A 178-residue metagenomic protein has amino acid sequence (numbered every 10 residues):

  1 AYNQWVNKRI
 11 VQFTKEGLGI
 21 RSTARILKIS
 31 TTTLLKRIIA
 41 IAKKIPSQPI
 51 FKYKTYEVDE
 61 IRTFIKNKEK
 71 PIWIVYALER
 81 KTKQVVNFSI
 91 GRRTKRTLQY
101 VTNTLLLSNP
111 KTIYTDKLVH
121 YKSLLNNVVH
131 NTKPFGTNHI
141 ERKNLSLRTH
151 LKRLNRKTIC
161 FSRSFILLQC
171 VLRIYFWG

Functional and structural regions predicted by a protein language model:
A1-G178: Residue-level recognition of single "structural anchor" positions that define or cap local secondary structure
